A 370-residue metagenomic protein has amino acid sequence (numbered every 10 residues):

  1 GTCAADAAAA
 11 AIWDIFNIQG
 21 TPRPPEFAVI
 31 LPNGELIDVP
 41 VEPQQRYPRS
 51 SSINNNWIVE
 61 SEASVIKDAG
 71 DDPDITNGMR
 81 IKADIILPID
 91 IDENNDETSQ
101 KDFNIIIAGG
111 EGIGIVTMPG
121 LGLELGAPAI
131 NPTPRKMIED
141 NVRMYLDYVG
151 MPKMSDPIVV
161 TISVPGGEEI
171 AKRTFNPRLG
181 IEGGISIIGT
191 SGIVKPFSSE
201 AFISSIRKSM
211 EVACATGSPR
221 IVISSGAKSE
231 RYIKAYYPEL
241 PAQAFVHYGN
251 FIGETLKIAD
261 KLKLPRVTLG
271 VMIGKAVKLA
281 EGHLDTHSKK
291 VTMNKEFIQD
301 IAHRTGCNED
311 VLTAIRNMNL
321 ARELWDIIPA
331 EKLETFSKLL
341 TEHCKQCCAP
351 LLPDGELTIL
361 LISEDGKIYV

Functional and structural regions predicted by a protein language model:
G1-R173, P177-L179: Generic N-terminal targeting/processing segments that precede catalytic cores or assembly contacts
G1-T2, A10, D14, P22-P24 (+2 more regions): N-terminal charge/polar-biased segments
A11, P134, I138-G150, S209 (+3 more regions): Hydrophobic, Leu/Ile/Phe/Ala-enriched alpha-helical segments that form helix-helix packing faces
F27, A83, P196, V291 (+1 more regions): Intrinsic structural disorder
N33-E35, L87-I89, G166, A227-S229 (+2 more regions): Glycine-rich beta-alpha junction loops
V59-S64, P165-G166, K172, A201-F202 (+2 more regions): A short linear-motif detector with a strong N-terminal bias
N94, M118, A171, Y232 (+2 more regions): Generic domain-boundary/flexible-linker signal
L179, I185, T190-K338, Q346-E364: A structural signal for small-residue-enriched, beta-sheet-centric alpha/beta enzyme cores and oligomeric scaffold folds
